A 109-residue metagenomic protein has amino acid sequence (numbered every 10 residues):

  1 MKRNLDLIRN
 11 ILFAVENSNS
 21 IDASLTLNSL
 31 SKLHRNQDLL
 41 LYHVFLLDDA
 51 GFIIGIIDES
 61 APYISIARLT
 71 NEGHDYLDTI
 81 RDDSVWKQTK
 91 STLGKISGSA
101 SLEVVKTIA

Functional and structural regions predicted by a protein language model:
K2-S31: Short amphipathic alpha-helical interface segments
V15-S18, L47, L77-I80: Generic structural signal for hydrophobic core residues of well-folded globular domains
L39-G51: Basic amphipathic alpha-helical segments that dock to polyanions
D48-S60: A short, conserved structural fragment
S65-L93: Short, amphipathic alpha-helical interaction segments positioned at domain boundaries
V85-A109: Membrane-inserting effector segments that mediate pore formation, membrane fusion, or transient membrane insertion
